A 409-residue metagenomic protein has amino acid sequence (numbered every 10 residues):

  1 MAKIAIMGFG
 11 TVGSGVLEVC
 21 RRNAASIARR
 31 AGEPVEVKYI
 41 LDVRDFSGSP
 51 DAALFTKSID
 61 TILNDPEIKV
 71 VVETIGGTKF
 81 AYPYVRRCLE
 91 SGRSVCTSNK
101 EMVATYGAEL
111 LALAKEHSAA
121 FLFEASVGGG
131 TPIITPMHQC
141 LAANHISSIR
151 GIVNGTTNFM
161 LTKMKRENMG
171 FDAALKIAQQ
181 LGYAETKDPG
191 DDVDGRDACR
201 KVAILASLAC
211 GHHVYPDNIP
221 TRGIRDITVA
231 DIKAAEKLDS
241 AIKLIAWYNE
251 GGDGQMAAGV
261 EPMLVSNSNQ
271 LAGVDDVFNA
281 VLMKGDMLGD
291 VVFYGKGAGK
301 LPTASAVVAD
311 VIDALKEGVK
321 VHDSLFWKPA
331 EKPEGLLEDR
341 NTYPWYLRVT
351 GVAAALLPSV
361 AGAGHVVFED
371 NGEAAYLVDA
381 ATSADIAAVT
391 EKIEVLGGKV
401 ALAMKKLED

Functional and structural regions predicted by a protein language model:
M1-S91: N-terminal glycine-/serine-/threonine-rich beta1-alpha1-beta2 phosphate-ribose binding loop of Rossmann-like
M7, T11, G15, V35 (+16 more regions): Conserved active-site and cofactor/substrate-binding residues in soluble primary-metabolism enzymes
I68, K115-D197: Rossmann-like NAD(P)H-binding beta-loop-alpha module
A81-R87, S91, S98-H138: Rossmann-fold NAD(P)-binding glycine/threonine-rich loop
S148-R150, N158-L161, K165, Y183-G190 (+3 more regions): Catalytic, metal-anchored helix/loop core of enzyme active sites in primary metabolism
A173-G273, F278-A280: Substrate-binding/catalytic subdomain of NAD(P)-dependent oxidoreductase enzymes
V311-D409: A conserved regulatory-domain signal marking ACT and ACT-like small-molecule sensing domains and adjacent regulatory
